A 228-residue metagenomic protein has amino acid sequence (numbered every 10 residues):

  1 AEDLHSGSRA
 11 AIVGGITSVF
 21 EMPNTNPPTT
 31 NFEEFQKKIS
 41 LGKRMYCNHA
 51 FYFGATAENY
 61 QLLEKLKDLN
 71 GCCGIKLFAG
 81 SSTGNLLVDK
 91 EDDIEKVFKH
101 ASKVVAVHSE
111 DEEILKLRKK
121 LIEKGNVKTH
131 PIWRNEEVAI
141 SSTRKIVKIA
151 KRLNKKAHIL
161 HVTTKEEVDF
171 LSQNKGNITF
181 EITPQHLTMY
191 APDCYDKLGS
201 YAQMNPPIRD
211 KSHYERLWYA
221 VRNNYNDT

Functional and structural regions predicted by a protein language model:
A1-R44: Metal-associated gating/positioning segment near the N- to mid-region
E2-D3, T30-E34, E58, R134-S142: Short secondary-structure boundary/capping elements
E2-S8, A57-D68: Short, acidic/polar
F20-E21, A50-F53, K156-H161: Short catalytic-loop micro-motif centered on adjacent basic/acidic residues
N24-P28, F53-A57, S81: Acidic, glycine-rich active-site loops and adjacent beta-strand->loop/helix elements that engage anionic groups
S40-A55: A glycine-rich helix N-cap at a beta->alpha junction
Q61-T228: Histidine/acidic residue-rich metal-binding segments in metalloenzymes
